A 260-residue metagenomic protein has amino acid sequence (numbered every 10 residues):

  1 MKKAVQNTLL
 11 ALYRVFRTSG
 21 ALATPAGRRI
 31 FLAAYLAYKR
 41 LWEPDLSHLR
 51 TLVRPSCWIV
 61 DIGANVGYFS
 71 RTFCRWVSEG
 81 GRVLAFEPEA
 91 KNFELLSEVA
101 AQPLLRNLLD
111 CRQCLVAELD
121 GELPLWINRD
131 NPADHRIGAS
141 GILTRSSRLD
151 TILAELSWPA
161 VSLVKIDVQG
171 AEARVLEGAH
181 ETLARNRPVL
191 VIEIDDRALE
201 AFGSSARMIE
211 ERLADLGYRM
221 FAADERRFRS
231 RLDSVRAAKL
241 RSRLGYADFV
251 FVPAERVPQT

Functional and structural regions predicted by a protein language model:
M1-T260: Phosphate/nucleotide-binding beta-alpha loop and adjacent structural elements of enzyme active sites
